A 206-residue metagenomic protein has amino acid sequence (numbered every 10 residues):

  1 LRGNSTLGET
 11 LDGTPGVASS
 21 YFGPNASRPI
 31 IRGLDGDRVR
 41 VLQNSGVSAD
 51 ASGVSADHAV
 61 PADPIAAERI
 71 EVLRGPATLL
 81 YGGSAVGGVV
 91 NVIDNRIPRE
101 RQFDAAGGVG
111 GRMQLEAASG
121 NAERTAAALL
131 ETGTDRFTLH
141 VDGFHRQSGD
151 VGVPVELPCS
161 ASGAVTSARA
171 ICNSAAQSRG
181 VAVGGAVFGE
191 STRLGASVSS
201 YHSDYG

Functional and structural regions predicted by a protein language model:
L1-G16, E100, E131, C172: N-terminal Sec signal peptide and the immediately downstream disordered periplasmic leader that contains the TonB box
R2-S5, S19-I65, R74-V89, N95-A106: Flexible, glycine/serine/threonine-rich loop segments and coil->beta-strand junctions that form periplasmic-facing
L11, I70, V90-V92, V141 (+1 more regions): Non-catalytic regulatory/gating segments with a bias toward low-complexity or hydrophobic composition
G13-G16, A66-G75, R136: Glycine-centered tight turns that cap/initiate beta-strands
Y21, L115-A126: Solvent-exposed loop/turn segments connecting transmembrane beta-strands in outer-membrane beta-barrel proteins
G23, D35, S45-V47, R96 (+4 more regions): A mature extracytoplasmic/lumenal domain signature
G53, P98-R99, G107-R112, T125-G206: Periplasmic-side early beta-strands and strand-to-turn transitions of outer-membrane beta-barrels
D57, Y81, L115-A118, R169-C172: Outer-membrane beta-barrel domain signature
